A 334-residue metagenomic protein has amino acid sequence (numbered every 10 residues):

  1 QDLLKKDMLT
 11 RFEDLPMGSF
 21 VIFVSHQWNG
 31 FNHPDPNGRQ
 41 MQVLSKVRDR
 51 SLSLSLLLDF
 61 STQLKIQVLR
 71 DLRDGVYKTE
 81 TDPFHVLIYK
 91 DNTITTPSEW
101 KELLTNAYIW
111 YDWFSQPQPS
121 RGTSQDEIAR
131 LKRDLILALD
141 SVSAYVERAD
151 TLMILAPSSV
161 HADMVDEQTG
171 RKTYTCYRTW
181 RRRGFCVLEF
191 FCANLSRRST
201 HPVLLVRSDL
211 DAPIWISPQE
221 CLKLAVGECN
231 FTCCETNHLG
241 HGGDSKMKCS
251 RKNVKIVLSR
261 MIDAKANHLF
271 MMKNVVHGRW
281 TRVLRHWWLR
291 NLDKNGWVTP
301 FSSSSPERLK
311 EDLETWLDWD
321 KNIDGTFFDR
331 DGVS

Functional and structural regions predicted by a protein language model:
Q1-S334: The feature represents the membrane-entry module of six-transmembrane cation channels
